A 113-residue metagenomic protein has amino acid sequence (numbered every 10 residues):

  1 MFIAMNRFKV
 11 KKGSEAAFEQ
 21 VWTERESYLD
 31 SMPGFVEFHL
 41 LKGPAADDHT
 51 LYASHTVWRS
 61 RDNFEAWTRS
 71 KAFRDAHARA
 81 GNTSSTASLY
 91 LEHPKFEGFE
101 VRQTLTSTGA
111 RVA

Functional and structural regions predicted by a protein language model:
F2, H39-D48, A78-A113: Glycine-rich beta-strand-turn "strand-cap" elements at beta-sheet edges
F2-K9, H39-S70, E97: Short, well-ordered beta-strand segments in beta-rich or mixed alpha/beta enzyme and ligand-binding folds
N6-F8, E24, T68, V101 (+1 more regions): Short, intrinsically disordered low-complexity segments
V10-E19: Short, surface-exposed ligand-recognition loops at beta-strand->loop->(often short) alpha-helix junctions that present
S14-E15, E26-Y28, K42-A45: Intrinsically disordered, low-complexity segments enriched in polar/charged residues with Gly/Pro, especially when
Q20, E24-V36, V57-E97: An amphipathic, aromatic/His-enriched active-site/gating alpha helix that lines ligand/cofactor pockets
